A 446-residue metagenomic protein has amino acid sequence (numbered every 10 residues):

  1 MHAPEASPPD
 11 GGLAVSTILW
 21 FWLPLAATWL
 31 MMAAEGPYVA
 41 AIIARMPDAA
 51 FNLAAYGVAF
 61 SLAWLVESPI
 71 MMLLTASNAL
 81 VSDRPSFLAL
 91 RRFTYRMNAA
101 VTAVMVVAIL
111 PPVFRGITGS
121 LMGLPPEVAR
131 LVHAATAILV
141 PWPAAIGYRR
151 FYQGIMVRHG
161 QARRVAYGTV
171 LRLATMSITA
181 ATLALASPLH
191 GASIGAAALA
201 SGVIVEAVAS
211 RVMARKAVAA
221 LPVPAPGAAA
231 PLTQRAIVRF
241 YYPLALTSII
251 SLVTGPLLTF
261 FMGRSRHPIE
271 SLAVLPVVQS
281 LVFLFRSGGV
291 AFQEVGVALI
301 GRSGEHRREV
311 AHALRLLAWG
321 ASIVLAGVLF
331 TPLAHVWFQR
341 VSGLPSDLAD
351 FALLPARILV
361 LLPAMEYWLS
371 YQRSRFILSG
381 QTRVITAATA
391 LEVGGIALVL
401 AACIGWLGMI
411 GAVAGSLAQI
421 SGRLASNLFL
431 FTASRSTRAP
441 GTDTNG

Functional and structural regions predicted by a protein language model:
M1-L23, V128-R130, L189-L199, V205-L252 (+1 more regions): Interhelical loop/hinge segments that connect adjacent transmembrane helices in multipass membrane
D10-A34, T136-V140, A166-Y167, A209 (+6 more regions): Hydrophobic faces of transmembrane alpha-helices in multi-pass small-molecule transporters and flippases across diverse
L23-T75, Y242-A298, V324, L359-E366: Transmembrane helix-bundle signature of multi-pass secondary active exporters and lipid flippases
A55-V106, R149-V157, L275-V328, S370-I377 (+1 more regions): Small-residue-rich hydrophobic transmembrane alpha-helices
R91, I155-T182, F292, R307-A318 (+2 more regions): Alpha-helical transmembrane segments of multi-pass membrane transporters/permeases
A103-H133, V324-L353: Short membrane-interface helical motifs at transmembrane helix boundaries in multi-pass membrane transporters
P126-F151, S346-Q372: Alpha-helical transmembrane segments of multi-pass membrane proteins
A135-T136, G168-T182, A186-A219, I410-S436: Hydrophobic alpha-helical transmembrane segments
